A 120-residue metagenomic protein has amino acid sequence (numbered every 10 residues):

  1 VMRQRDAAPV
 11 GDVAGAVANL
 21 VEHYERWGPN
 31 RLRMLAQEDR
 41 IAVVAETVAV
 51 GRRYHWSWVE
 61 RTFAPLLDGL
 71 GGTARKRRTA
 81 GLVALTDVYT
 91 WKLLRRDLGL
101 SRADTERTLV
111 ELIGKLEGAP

Functional and structural regions predicted by a protein language model:
V1-A16: Amphipathic alpha-helical linker/stalk segments
V1-R5, E38, G51: Alpha-helical DNA-contacting segments of helix-turn-helix folds
A14-R33, A42-G69, K76-A80, R107-G118: Amphipathic alpha-helical packing segments from all-alpha helical-bundle domains
A18, A36, L93-R95: Primarily hydrophobic membrane-targeting regions of prokaryotic envelope proteins
A36-I41, L85: Short helix-capping/turn signature of helix-turn-helix
R61, T79-L100, K115-P120: Amphipathic C-terminal alpha-helical segment
G69-G72, L100: Short, well-ordered coil loops that connect the C-terminus of an alpha-helix to the N-terminus of a beta-strand
